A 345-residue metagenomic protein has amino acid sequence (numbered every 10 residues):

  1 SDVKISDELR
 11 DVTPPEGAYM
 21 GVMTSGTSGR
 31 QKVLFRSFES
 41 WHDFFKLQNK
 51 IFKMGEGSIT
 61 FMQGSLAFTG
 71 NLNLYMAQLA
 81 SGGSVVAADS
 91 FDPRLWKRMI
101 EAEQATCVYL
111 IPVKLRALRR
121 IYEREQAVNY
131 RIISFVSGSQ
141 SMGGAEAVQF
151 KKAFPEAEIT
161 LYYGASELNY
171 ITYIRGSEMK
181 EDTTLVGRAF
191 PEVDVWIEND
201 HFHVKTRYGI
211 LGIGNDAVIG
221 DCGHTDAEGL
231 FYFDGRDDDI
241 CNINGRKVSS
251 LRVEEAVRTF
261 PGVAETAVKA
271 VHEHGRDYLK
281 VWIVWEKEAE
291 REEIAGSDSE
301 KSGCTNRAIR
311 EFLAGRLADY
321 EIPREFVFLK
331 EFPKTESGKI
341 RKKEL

Functional and structural regions predicted by a protein language model:
S1-P14, R30, H42, F135: ANL superfamily adenylate-forming
S6-M23, K53-I59: Conserved pre-ATP/AMP-binding loop-to-beta segment of ANL
Y19-K46: Conserved AMP-binding A3 loop
H42-I59, A67-C107: Conserved AMP-binding/adenylation subdomain of ANL enzymes
C107, I121-K180: Gly/Ser/Thr-rich phosphate-binding loop
S141, L161, T172-N215: Adenylate-forming AMP-binding core of the ANL superfamily, especially NRPS adenylation
C222-E321: AMP-binding/adenylate-forming catalytic core of the ANL superfamily
G315-I340: AMP-binding/adenylate-forming catalytic domain of the ANL superfamily
